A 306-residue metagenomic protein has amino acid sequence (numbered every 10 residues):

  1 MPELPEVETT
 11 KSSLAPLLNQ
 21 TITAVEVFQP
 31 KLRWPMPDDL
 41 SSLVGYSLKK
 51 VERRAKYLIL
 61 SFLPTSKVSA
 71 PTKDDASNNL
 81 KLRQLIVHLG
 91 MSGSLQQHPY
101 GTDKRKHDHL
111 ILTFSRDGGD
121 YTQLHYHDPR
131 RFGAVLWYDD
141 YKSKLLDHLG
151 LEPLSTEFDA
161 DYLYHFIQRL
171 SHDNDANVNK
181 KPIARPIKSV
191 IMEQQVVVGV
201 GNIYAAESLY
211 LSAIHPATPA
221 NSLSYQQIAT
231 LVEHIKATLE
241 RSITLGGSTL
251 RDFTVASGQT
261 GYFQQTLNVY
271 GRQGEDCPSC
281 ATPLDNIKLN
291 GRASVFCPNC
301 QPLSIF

Functional and structural regions predicted by a protein language model:
M1-D140, S304-F306: Gly/Gly-Pro- and Ser/Thr-rich, intrinsically disordered tail segments characteristic of DNA damage-repair and tolerance
M1-L4, P153, E157, S224-V232: Generic detection of long, well-ordered alpha-helical segments
A24-D38, E52, I59, Q168-F306: Basic, nucleic-acid-binding surfaces and adjacent catalytic neighborhoods in DNA/RNA-processing proteins
K49-R53, T113-D117, K144, E152-T156 (+4 more regions): Short, surface-exposed, polar/charged, turn-prone segments marking secondary-structure boundaries
V68-S69, L151, I214: Selective for proline/serine-rich intrinsically disordered segments in cytosolic/nuclear regulatory regions
L80-G199, Y204-L211, P219: Phosphate/anion-contacting hairpin/loop surfaces
